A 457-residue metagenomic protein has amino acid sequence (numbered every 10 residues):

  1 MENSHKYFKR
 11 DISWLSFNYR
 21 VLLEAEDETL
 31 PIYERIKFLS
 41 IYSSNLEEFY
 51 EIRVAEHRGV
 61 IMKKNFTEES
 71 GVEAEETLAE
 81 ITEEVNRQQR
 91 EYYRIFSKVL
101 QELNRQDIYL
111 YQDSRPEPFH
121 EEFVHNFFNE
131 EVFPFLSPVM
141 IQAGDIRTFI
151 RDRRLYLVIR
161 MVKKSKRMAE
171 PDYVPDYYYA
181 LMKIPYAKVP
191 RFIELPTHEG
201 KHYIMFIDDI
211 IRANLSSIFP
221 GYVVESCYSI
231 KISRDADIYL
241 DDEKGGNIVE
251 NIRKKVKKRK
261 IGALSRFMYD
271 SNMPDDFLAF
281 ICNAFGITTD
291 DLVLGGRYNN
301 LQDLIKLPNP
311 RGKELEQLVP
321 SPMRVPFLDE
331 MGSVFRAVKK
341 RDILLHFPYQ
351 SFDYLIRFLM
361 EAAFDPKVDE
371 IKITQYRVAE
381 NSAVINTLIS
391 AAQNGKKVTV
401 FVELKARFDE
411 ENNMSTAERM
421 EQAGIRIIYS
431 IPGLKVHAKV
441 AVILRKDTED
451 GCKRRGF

Functional and structural regions predicted by a protein language model:
M1-F457: N-terminal localization/anchoring segments of enzymes in phospholipid and broader phosphate metabolism
